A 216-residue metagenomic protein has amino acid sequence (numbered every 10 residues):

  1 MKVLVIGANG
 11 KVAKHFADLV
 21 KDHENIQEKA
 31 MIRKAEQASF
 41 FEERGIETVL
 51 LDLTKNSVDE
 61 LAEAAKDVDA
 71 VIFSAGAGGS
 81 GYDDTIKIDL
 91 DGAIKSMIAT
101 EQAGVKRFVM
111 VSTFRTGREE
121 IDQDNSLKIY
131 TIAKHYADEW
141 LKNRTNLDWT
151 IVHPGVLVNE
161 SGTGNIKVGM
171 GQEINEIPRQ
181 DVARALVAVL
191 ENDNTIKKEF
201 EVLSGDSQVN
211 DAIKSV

Functional and structural regions predicted by a protein language model:
V3-I26: N-terminal Rossmann NAD(P)H-binding glycine-rich loop of SDR-like oxidoreductase domains
L4-I6, K29-M31, A77-I86, L90-E139 (+2 more regions): Conserved Rossmann-fold NAD(P)-dependent oxidoreductase catalytic core, especially the SDR/UDP-sugar
V12, V71, V152, V182-L186 (+1 more regions): Non-catalytic, hydrophobic alpha-helical segments
I32-K95, A99-Q102, L190-N194, F200: NAD(P)H-binding glycine-rich loop region in Rossmannoid oxidoreductase-like domains and their noncatalytic homologs
A93, A133, Q172-A188, K198: Substrate-positioning beta->alpha
R118, T150-M170: Flexible, glycine-rich beta-alpha linker
E120, E160-I166, V189-K198: Glycine/proline-rich active-site loop of Rossmann-fold NAD(P)-dependent oxidoreductases
E199-S207: Short-chain dehydrogenase/reductase
